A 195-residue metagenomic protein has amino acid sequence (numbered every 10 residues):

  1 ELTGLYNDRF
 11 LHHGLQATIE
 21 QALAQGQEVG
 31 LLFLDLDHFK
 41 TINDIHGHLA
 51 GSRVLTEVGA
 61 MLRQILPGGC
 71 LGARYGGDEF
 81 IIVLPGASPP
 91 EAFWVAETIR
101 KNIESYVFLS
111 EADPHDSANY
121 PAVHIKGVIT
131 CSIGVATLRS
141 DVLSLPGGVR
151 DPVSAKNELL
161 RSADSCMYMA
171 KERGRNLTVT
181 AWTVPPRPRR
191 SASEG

Functional and structural regions predicted by a protein language model:
E1-H13, L34-G47, T56: Conserved nucleotide-binding and Mg2+-coordinating catalytic segments in signaling enzymes
T3, L32-D35, G77, A163: Conserved metal-coordinating catalytic motifs of nucleotidyl cyclase and c-di-GMP turnover enzymes
D8-E28, G59-P67, P85: Short regulatory alpha-helical coupling segments that immediately precede and/or link into cyclic nucleotide signaling
G30, S132: Cell-envelope/extracellular polymer assembly enzymes that use nucleotide-activated donors
H48, P85, P89, F93 (+2 more regions): Catalytic-core segments of nucleotide cyclases and related cyclic-nucleotide turnover enzymes
G59-A60, E91-Y120, S162-D164: Alpha-helical scaffold within the catalytic cores of cyclic-nucleotide enzymes
L71-R74: A short pre-motif secondary-structure segment
